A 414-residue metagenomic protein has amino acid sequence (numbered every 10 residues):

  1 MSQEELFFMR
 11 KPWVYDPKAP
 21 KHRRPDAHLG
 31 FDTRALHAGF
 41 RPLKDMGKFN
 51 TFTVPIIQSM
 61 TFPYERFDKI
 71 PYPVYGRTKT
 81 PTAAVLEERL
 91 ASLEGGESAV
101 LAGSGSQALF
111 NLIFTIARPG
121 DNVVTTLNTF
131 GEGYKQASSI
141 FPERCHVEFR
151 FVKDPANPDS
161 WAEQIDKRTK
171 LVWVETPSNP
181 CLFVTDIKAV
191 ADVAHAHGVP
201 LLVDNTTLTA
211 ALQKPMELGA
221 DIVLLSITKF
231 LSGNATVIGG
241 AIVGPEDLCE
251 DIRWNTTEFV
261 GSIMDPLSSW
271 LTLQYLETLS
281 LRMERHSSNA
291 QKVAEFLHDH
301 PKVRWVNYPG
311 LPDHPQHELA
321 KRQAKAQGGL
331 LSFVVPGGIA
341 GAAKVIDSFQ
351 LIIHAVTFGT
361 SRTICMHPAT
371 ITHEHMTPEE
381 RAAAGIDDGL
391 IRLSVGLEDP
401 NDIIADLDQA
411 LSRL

Functional and structural regions predicted by a protein language model:
S2-A19, S138-S139, E148-F149, K167-K170 (+2 more regions): PLP-dependent enzyme catalytic core of the Aspartate aminotransferase-like
S2-H28, D32, F40-G47, A99-H300 (+2 more regions): Conserved PLP-enzyme active-site core in the AAT-like
A19, R24-T80: A positional/architectural concept
A38-F40, Q58-F62, G103, G310 (+3 more regions): Pocket-edge structural micro-motifs
I57, T61-F110, E132-I140: Conserved N-terminal alpha-helix of the aminotransferase class I/II PLP-enzyme fold
F62-E65, L248, T370-T372: Active-site/binding-pocket entry motifs
L93, L297-P301, F349: Acidic-histidine catalytic/liganding microenvironments
V303-I391, V395: Conserved C-terminal alpha-helix-loop-beta "cap" of PLP-dependent enzymes that closes/shapes the active-site mouth
